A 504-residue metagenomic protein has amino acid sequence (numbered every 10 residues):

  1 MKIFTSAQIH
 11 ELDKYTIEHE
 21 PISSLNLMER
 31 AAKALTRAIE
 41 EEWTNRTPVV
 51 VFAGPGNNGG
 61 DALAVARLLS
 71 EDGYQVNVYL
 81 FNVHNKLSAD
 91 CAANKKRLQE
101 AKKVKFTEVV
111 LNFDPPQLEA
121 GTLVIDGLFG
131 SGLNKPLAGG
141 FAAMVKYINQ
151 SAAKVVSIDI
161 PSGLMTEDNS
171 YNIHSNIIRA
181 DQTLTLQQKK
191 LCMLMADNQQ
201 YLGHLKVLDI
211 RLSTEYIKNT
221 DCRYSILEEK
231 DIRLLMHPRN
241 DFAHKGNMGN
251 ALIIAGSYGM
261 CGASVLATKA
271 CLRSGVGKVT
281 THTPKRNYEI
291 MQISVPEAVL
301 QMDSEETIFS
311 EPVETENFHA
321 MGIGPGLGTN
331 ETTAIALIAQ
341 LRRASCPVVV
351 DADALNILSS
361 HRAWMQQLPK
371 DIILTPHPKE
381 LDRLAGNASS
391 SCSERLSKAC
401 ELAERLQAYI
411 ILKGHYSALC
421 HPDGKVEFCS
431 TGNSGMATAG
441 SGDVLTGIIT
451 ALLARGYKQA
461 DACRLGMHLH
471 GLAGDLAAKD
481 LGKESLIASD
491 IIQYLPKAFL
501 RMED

Functional and structural regions predicted by a protein language model:
M1-N82, S88, Q182, M193-V348 (+2 more regions): Small-residue (G/A/S/T)-rich helix-start motifs and N-terminal tracts that mark the onset
A64-N149, E289-Q301, S310-V313: N-terminal small/polar loop signature for handling phosphorylated ligands or for N-terminal nucleophile
V104-L111, A138, G163-D168, D231-H237 (+2 more regions): Short gly/ser/thr-rich secondary-structure transition/capping motifs
G121-L123, L128-C222: Internal gly/pro-rich beta-alpha loop/helix module that stabilizes soluble enzyme cofactors or their anionic handles
